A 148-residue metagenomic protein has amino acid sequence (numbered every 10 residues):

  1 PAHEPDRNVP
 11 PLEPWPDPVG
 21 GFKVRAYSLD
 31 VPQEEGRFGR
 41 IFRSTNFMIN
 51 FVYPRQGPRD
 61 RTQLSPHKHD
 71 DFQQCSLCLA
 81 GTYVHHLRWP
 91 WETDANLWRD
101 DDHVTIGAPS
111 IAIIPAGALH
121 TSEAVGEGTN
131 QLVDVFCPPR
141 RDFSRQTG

Functional and structural regions predicted by a protein language model:
P1, V104-G126, V135-C137: Conserved metal-binding segment of the jelly-roll/cupin
A2-Q63: A short, N-terminal "cap"/entry segment at the start of jelly-roll beta-barrel domains of the cupin/DSBH fold
R40-S44, L64-F72, E123-A124: Short, low-complexity cationic-aromatic patches
R61-S65, L87-W89: A short secondary-structure junction signal
D70-A95, D100-D101: Glycine- and acidic-residue-biased ligand/ion/polar-headgroup-sensing regions
C75-A80, H85-L87, I106, I111-I113 (+1 more regions): Short, structured motif recognition centered on aromatic/hydrophobic residues
T82-V84, L119-H120, P138-R141: Short Gly/Pro-enriched loop/turn and capping motifs at secondary-structure junctions
R140-D142, Q146-G148: Extended, charge-rich intrinsically disordered regulatory tails
